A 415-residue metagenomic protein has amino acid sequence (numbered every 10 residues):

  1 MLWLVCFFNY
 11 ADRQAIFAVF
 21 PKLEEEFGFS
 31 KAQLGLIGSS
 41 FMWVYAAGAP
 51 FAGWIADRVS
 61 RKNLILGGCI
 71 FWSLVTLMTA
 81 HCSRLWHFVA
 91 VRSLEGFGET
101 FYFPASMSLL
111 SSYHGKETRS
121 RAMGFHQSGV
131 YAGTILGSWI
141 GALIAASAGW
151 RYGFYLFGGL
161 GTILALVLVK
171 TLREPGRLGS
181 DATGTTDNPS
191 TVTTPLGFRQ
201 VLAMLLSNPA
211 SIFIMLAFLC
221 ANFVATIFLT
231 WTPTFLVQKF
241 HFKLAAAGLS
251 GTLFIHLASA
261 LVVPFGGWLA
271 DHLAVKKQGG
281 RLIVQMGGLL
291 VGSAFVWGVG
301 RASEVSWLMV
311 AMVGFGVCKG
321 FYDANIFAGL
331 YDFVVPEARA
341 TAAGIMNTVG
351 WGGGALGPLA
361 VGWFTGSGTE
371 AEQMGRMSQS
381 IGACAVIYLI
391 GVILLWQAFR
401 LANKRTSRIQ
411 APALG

Functional and structural regions predicted by a protein language model:
Q14, M42-P50, T134-I135, H256-A260 (+2 more regions): Residue-level signature of mid-helix packing/kink "hotspots" within the transmembrane helices of 12-pass Major
I16-F17, N208-P264, K319-D323, F327 (+1 more regions): Extracytoplasmic gate region of multi-pass secondary transporters
G28, S60, H81-H87, G115 (+1 more regions): Helix-breaking motifs and short loop linkers at transmembrane-helix boundaries and internal kinks in secondary membrane
A47-S83: Conserved MFS/SLC helix-loop-helix module at the cytosolic interface between two early adjacent transmembrane helices
N63-L77, R281-V296: Structural signature of the two symmetry-related core transmembrane helices
V91-A132: Cytoplasmic helix-loop-helix junction between adjacent transmembrane helices in 12-TM secondary transporters
H126, V130-G176: Helix-loop-helix hairpin linking two adjacent transmembrane segments in secondary transporters
G179-M215, K239, G415: Juxtamembrane intracellular "pre-TM" segments in multi-pass secondary transporters
